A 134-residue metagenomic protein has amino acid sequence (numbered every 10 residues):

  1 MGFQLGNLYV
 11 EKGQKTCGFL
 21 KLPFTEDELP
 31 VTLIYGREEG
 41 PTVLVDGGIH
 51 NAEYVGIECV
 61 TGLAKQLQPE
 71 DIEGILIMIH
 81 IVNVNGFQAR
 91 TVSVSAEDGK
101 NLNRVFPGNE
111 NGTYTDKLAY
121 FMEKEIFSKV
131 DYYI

Functional and structural regions predicted by a protein language model:
M1-I134: Structured catalytic-domain cores with a bias toward divalent-metal coordination
